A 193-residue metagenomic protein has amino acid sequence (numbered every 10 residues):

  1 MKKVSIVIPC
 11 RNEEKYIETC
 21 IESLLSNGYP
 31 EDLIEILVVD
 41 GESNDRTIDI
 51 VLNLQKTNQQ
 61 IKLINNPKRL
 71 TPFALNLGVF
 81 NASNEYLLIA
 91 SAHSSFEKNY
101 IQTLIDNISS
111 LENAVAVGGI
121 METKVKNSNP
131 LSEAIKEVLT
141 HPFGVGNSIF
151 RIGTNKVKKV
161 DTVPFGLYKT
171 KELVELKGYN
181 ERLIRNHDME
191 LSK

Functional and structural regions predicted by a protein language model:
K2-S5, E35, E190: Cell-envelope/extracellular polymer assembly enzymes that use nucleotide-activated donors
E22-L33: Short, acidic, metal-binding catalytic loop of nucleotide-sugar glycosyltransferases
L33-E42, K62-P67: Short beta-strand/loop segment that forms part of the nucleotide-sugar
D40-D49, H93-S95: A conserved acidic beta->alpha catalytic loop
L63-A82, T103, K158, V163: Glycine-rich, basic loop-to-helix element that forms the pyrophosphate-binding segment of sugar-nucleotide handling
L87: Short aromatic/hydrophobic "clamp" motif used to bind/position activated sugar donors
N99-E133, E137: Conserved donor NDP-sugar-binding/catalytic core segment of glycosyltransferases
T123, G144-Y168, E181-N186, E190: A recurrent flexible, glycine/aromatic-enriched loop bordering the glycosyltransferase active site that acts as
